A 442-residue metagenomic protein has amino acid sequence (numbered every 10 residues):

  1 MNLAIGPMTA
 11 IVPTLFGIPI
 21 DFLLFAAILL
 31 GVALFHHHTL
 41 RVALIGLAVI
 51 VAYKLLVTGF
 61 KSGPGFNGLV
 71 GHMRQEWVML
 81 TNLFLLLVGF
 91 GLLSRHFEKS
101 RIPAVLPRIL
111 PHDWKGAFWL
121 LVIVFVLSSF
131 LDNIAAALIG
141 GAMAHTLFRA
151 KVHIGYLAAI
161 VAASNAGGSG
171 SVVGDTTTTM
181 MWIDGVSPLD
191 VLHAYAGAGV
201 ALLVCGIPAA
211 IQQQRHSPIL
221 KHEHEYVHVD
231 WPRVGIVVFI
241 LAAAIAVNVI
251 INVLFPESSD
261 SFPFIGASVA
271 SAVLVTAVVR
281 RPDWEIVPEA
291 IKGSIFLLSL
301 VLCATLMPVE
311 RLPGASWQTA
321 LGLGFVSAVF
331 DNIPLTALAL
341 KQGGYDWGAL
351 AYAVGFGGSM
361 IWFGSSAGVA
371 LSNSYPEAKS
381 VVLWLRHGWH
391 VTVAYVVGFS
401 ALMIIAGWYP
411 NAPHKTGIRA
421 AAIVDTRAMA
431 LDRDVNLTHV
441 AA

Functional and structural regions predicted by a protein language model:
M1-M8, F60-G71, L312-P313, W408-A442: Low-complexity, proline/glycine-enriched hydrophobic segments characteristic of transmembrane helices
P7-W114, L254-G314: Hydrophobic transmembrane alpha-helices of multi-pass solute/ion transporters
F16-F22, M79-L83, I109-V122, F148-A158 (+3 more regions): Membrane-interfacial loop-to-helix junctions in multi-pass transporters
H36-T39, L93-R101, L127-I139, G167-D175 (+2 more regions): Short helix-coil transition sites and intra-membrane helix breaks within transmembrane domains of multi-pass
E76-G89, D190-G206, F264-I265, W347-M360: Alpha-helical transmembrane segments
L93, K99-I102, A150-I154, A158 (+5 more regions): Juxtamembrane and boundary regions of transmembrane helices in multi-pass small-molecule transporters and channels
G116-S169, M180-D184, A337-Y352, E377-S380 (+1 more regions): Hydrophobic transmembrane alpha-helices that form the pore/transport pathway of multi-pass ion and small-solute
I240-Y345, A422-H439: Transmembrane helical segments that form the transport core of multi-pass membrane transport proteins
